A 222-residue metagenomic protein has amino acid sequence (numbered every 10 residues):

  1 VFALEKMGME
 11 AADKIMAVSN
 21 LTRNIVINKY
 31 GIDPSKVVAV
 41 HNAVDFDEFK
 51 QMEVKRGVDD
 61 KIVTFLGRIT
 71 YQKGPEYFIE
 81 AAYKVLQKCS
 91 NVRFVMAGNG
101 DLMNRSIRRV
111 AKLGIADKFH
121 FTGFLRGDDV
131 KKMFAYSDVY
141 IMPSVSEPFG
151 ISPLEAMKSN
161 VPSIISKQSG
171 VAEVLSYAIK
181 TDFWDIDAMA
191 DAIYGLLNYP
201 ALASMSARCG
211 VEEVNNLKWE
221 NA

Functional and structural regions predicted by a protein language model:
F2-I15: Membrane-proximal helix-turn-helix segments that form the acceptor-binding/catalytic region of lipid-linked
M16, G57-A82, V95, A207: Conserved donor-binding/catalytic core segment of Leloir-type glycosyltransferases
L21, A43: Carbohydrate-associated surface elements
I107-L125: Nucleotide-activated donor-binding/catalytic signature segment of Leloir-type glycosyltransferases, i.e., the conserved
F124-L125, K132-S137: Short alpha-helical donor nucleotide-sugar binding micro-motif in glycosyltransferases
V145: Aromatic "clamp/platform" in nucleotide-sugar-dependent glycosyltransferases that forms part of the donor/acceptor
P162-I165: Short hydrophobic beta-strand element within catalytic cores of glycosyltransferases and related nucleotide-activated
A178-D187, G195-P200: Conserved acidic donor-binding segment of nucleotide-sugar-dependent glycosyltransferases
